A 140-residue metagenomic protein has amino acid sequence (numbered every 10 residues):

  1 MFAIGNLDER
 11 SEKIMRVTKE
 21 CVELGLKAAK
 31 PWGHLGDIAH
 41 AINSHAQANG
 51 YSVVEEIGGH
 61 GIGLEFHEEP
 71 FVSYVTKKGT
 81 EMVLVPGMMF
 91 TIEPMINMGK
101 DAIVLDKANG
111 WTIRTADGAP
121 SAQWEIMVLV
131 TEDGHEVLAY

Functional and structural regions predicted by a protein language model:
M1-Y140: Active-site neighborhoods and metal-handling regions in enzymes and metal-associated proteins
